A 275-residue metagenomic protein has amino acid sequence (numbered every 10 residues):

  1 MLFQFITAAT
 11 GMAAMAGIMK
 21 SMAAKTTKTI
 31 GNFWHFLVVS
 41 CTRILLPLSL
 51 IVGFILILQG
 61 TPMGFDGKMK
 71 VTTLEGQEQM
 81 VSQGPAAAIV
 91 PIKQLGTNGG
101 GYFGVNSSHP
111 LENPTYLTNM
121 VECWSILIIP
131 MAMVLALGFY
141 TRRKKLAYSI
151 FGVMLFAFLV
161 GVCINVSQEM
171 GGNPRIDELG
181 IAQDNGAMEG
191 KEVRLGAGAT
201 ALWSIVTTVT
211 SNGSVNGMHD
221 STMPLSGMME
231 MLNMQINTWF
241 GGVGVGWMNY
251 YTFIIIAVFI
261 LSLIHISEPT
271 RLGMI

Functional and structural regions predicted by a protein language model:
M1, P62-W124, I176-G246: P-loop potassium selectivity filter motif centered on the GYG triad
L2-G64, M120-Y148: A conserved hydrophobic secondary-structure block that centers on an alpha-helix together with its immediately flanking
A13, I150, N249-I256: Hydrophobic mid-bilayer segments of alpha-helices in multi-pass membrane transport proteins, especially secondary
V38-I89, A147-G186: Gly/Pro-rich turn-and-neighbor structural signature
M131, I254-L263: Selected alpha-helical membrane-embedding segments in polytopic membrane proteins
L135-K144, H219-S221, W239-V243, S267: Hydrophobic alpha-helical bundle architecture
I264-I275: Single conserved hydrophobic/aromatic residue that forms the stacking wall/gate of nucleotide- or nucleobase-binding
